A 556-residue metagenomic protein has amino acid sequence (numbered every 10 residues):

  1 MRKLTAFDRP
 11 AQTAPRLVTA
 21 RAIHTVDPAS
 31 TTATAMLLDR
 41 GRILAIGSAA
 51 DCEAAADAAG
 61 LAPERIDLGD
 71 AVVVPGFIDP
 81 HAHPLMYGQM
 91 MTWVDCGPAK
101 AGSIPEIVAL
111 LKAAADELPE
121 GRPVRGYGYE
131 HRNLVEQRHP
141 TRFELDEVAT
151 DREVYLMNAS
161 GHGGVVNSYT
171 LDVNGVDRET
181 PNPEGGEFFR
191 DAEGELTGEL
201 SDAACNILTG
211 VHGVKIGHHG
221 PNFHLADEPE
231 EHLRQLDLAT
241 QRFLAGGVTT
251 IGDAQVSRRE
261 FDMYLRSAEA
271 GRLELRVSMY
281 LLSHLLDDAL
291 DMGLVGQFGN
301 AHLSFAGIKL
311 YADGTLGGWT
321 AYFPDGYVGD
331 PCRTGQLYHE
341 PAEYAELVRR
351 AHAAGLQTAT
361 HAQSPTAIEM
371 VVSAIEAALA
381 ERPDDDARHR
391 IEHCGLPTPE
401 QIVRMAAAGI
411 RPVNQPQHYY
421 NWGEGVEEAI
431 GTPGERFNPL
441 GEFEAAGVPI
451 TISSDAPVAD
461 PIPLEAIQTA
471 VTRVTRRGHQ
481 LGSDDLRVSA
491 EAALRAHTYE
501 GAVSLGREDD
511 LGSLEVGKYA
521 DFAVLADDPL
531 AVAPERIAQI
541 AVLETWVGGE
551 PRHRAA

Functional and structural regions predicted by a protein language model:
R2-K3, R9-A20, H24, P28-L290 (+8 more regions): Divalent metal-binding segments
R42, S168-Y169, D527-P529, E550: Short loop segments at secondary-structure junctions
L61-A62, L273, N300-S304, D385-A387 (+1 more regions): A short helix-to-beta-strand connector/capping loop
H83, H302-T320, A408-Y419: Non-cysteine beta-strand/loop elements that form the S-adenosyl-L-methionine
E130, S257, H418, P529 (+1 more regions): Flexible, active-site-proximal loop/turn residues at the rims of small-molecule/cofactor binding pockets and catalytic
G220, R349-A359, T366-H389, H393-C394 (+6 more regions): His/Asp/Glu-enriched, well-ordered alpha-helical/loop segment that forms or immediately abuts the divalent-metal
A268-G271, L294-L303, D384, M405-G409: Acidic (Asp/Glu)-rich catalytic clusters
G548-E550, A555-A556: Beta-rich accessory regions
